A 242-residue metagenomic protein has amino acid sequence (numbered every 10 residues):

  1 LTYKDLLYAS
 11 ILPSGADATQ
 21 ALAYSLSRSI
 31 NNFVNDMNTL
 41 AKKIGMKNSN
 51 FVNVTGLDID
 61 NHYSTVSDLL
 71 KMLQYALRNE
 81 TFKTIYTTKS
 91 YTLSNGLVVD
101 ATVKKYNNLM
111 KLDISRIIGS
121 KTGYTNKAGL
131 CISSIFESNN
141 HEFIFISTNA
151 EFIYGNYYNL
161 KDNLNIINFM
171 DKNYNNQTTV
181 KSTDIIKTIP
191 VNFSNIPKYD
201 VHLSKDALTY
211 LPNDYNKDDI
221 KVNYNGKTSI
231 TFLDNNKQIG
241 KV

Functional and structural regions predicted by a protein language model:
L1-S67, Q74-E80: Active-site-adjacent loops and short helices of periplasmic peptidoglycan-processing enzymes
M46-N50, N61-V242: Domain-terminus/edge residues, biased toward the C-terminal soluble/receptor-binding domains of extracytoplasmic
